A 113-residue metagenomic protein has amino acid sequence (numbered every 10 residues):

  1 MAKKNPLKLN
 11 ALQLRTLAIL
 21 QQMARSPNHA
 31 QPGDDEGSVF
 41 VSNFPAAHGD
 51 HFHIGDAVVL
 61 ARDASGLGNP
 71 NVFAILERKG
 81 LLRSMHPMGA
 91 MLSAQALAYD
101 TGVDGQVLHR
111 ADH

Functional and structural regions predicted by a protein language model:
M1-A64: Short, amphipathic alpha-helical interface elements at domain boundaries that mediate macromolecular binding
K3, R78, L97-H113: Short, amphipathic alpha-helical interaction segments positioned at domain boundaries
R25-P32, S84, D104, L108: Residue-level signal for secondary-structure boundary elements
A61-K79: Short amphipathic alpha-helical interaction segments
E77-P87: A short, conserved structural fragment
M88-A94: Minor-groove-contacting beta-hairpin "wing" of winged helix-turn-helix DNA-binding domains
